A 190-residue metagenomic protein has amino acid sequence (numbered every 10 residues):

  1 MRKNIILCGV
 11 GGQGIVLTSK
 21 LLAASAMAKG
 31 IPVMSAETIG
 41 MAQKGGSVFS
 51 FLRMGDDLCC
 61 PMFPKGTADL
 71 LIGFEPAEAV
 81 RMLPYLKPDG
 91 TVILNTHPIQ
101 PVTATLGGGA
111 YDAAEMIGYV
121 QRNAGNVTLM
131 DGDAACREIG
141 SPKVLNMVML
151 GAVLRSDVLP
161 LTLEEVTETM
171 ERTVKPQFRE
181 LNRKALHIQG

Functional and structural regions predicted by a protein language model:
M1-G190: Active-site cofactor/cluster-binding pocket
